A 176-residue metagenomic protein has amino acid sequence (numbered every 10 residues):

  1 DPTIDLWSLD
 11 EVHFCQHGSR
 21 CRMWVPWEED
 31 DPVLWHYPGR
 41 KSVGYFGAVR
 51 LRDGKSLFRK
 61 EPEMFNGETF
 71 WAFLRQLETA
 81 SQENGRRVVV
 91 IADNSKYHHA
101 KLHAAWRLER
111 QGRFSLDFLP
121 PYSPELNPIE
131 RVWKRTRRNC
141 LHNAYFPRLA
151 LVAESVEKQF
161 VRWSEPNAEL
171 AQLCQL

Functional and structural regions predicted by a protein language model:
D1, G85, E109-R113: Short, well-ordered coil/turn elements that cap or connect secondary structure elements
D1-R75: Extended, low-complexity cationic-aromatic segments
P2-L6, I129-L176: C-terminal anion-handling pockets and recognition modules
D10, G85-H99, Y122, N127: Acidic/histidine-rich, metal-coordinating catalytic segments
D31-P38, L108-R131, Y145: RNase H-like polynucleotidyl transferase catalytic core
T69-V89: Short, basic/hydrophobic alpha-helical segments
K101-W106: Distinct, well-ordered alpha-helical segments
